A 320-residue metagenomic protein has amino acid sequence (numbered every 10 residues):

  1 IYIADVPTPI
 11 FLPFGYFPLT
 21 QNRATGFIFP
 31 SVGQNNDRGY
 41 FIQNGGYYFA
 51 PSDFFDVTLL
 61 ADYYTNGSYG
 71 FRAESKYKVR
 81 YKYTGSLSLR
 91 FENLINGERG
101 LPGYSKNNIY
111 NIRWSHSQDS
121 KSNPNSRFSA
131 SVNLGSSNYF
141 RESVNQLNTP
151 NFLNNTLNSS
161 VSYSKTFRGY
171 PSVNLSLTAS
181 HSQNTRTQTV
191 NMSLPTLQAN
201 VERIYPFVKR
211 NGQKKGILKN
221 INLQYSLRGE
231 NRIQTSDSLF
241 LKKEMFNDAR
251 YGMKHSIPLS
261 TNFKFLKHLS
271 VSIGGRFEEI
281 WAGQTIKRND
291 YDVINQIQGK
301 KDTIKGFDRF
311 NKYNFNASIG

Functional and structural regions predicted by a protein language model:
I1-G320: Outer-membrane beta-barrel proteins and related beta-barrel translocases across Gram-negative bacteria
